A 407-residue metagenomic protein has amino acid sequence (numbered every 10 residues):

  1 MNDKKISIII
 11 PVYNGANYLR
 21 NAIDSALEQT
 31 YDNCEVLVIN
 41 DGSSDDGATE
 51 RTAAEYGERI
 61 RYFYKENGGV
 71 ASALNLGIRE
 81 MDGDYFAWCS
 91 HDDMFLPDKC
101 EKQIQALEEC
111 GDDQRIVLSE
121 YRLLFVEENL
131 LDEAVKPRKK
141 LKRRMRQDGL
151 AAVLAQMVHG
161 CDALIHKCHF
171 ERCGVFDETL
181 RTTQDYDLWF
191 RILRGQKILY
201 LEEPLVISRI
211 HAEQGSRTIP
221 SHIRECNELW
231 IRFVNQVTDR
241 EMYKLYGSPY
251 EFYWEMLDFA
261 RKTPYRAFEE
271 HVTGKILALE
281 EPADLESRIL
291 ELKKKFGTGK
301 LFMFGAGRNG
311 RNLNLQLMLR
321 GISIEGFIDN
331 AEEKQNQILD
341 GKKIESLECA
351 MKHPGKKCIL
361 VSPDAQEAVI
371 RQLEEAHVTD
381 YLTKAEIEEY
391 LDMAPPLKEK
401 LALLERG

Functional and structural regions predicted by a protein language model:
M1-S25: N-proximal low-complexity "stem/linker" segments adjacent to membrane-targeting elements
D24-N33: Short, acidic, metal-binding catalytic loop of nucleotide-sugar glycosyltransferases
N40-R51, S90: A conserved acidic beta->alpha catalytic loop
A48-T49, K65-M81, K102: Glycine-rich, basic loop-to-helix element that forms the pyrophosphate-binding segment of sugar-nucleotide handling
R79, S119, R138-F233, K244-Y253: Conserved nucleotide-sugar donor-binding catalytic segment
F86: Short aromatic/hydrophobic "clamp" motif used to bind/position activated sugar donors
D98-E133: Conserved donor NDP-sugar-binding/catalytic core segment of glycosyltransferases
A260-G407: Hydrophobic, well-ordered beta-alpha structural blocks that scaffold small-molecule cofactor pockets
